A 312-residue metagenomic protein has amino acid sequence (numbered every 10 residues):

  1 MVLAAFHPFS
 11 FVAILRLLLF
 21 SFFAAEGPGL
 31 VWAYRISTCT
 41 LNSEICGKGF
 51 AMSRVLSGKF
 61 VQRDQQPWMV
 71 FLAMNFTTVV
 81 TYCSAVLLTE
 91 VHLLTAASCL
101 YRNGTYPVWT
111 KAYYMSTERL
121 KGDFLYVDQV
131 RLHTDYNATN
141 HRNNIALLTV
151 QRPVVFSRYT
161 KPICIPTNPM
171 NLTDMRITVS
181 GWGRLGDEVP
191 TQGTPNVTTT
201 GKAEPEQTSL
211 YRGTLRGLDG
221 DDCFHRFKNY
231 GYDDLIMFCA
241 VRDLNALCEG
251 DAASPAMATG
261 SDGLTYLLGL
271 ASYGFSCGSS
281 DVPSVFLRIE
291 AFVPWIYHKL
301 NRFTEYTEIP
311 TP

Functional and structural regions predicted by a protein language model:
V2-L94, W109-K111, N196-V197, Y306-P312: Protease-domain processing segments flanking chymotrypsin-fold serine proteases, especially trypsin-like
V2-P8, L18, F22, G29 (+8 more regions): C-terminal subregion of chymotrypsin/trypsin-like serine protease catalytic domains
S37, N42-E44, T81, A97 (+4 more regions): Extracellular secreted precursors and ectodomains with disulfide-bonded cysteine-rich loops/domains
K48-M52, L72-T77, L93-A96, L100-A138 (+4 more regions): Conserved H-D interstitial segment of serine endopeptidase catalytic domains
Q65-M69, T81-L93, Y126-R131, N143-N144 (+6 more regions): Extracellular regions of mammalian proteins, primarily the fibronectin type-III
F76, S98-Y101, S116-L120, Q151-F156 (+6 more regions): Acidic glycine-/aspartate-rich tracts in secreted/extracellular proteins
I145, V150-Q151, S157-R242, I289-E290 (+1 more regions): Chymotrypsin/trypsin-fold serine protease catalytic domain
